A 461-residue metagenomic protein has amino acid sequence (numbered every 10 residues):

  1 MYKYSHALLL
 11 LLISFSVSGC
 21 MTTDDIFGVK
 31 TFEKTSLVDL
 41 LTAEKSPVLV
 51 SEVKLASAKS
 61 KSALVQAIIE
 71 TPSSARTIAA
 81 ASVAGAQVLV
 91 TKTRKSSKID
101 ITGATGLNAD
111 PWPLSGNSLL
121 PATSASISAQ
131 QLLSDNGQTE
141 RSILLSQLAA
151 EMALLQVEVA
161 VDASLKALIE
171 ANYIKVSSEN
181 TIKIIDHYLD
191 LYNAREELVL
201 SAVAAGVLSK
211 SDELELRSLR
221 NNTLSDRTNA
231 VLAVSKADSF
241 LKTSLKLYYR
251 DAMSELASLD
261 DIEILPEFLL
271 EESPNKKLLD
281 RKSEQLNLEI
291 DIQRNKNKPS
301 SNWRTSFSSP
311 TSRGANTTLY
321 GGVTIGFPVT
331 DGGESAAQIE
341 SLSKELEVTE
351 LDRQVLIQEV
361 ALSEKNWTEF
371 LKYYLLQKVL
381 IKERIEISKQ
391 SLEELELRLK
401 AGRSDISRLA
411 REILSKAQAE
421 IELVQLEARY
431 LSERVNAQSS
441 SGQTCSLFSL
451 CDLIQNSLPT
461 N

Functional and structural regions predicted by a protein language model:
M1-L8: Bacterial N-terminal signal peptides that target proteins for export
K3, M21, T139, V157-P274 (+4 more regions): Periplasmic alpha-helical coiled-coil/stalk elements that build and connect Gram-negative outer-membrane
K3, M21-L41, L247-Y249, E422-N461: Acidic, low-complexity, intrinsically disordered peripheral segments
S16-G19: C-terminal motif of bacterial Sec signal peptides marking the signal peptidase cleavage site
L40-A84, V90-R94: Post-signal-peptide N-terminal segment of Sec-exported extracytoplasmic proteins
V53-E70, S74, E213, L245-R304 (+1 more regions): Amphipathic alpha-helical coiled-coil scaffold segments and their short linker/junction regions
R76-T91, A160, S164-L189, A194-E196 (+6 more regions): Amphipathic alpha-helical coiled-coil segments
K98-A160, D280-E284, R294-L356: Small/polar-residue-enriched beta-strand and adjacent coil segments characteristic of outer-membrane beta-barrel
